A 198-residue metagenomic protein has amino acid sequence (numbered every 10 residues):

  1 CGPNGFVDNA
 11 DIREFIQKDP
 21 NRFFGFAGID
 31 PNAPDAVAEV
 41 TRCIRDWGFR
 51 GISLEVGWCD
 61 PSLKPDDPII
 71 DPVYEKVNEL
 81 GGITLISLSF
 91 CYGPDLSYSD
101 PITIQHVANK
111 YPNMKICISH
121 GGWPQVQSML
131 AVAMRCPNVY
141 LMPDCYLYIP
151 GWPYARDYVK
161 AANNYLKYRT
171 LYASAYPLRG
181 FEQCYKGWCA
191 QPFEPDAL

Functional and structural regions predicted by a protein language model:
G2-G5, P31-D35, G57-D60, C91-D95 (+3 more regions): Active-site environment of divalent metal-dependent phosphoester hydrolases
P3-Y92, P137: Active-site gating/metal-coordination segments in enzymes
F6-R13, Y98-P101, E182-Y185: Short, surface-exposed alpha-helical segments at coil->helix boundaries
I12-F15, V40, V132, Y158-A161 (+1 more regions): Short, aromatic/basic amphipathic alpha-helical patches
T41-R42, L166-L171, R179-L198: Mid-to-C-terminal alpha-helical segments outside catalytic/metal-binding sites
R50-G51, K64-L171: Catalytic pocket-lining loop regions of alpha/beta-barrel enzymes, especially the amidohydrolase/enolase/GH5 lineages
